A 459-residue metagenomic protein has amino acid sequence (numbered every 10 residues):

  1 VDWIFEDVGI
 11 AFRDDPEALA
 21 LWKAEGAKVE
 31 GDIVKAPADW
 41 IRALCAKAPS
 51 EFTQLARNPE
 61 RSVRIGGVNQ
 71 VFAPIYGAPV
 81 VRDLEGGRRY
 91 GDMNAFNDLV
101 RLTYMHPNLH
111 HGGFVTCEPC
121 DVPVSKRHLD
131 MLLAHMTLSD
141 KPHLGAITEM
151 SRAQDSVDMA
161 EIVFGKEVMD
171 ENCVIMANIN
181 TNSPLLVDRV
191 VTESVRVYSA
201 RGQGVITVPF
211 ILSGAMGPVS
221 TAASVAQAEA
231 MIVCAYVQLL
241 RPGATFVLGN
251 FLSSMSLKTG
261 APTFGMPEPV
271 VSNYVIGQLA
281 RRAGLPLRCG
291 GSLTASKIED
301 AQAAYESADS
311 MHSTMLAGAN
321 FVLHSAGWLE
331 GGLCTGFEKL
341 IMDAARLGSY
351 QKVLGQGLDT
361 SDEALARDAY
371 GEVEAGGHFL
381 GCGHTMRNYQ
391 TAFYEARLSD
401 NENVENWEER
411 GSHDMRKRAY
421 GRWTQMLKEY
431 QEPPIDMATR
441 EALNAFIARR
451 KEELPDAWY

Functional and structural regions predicted by a protein language model:
V1-G9: N-terminal capping segment at the start of a domain
V8-K23, K35, E338-Y459: Catalytic-core signal marking the mid-to-C-terminal active-site face
D15-P16, A20-G86: Glycine-rich, N-terminal phosphate-binding loop and its surrounding beta-alpha-beta segment
K23-K28, V174, F210-S213, S253-S256 (+4 more regions): Short acidic (Asp/Glu) and glycine-rich catalytic loops that position anionic groups and cofactors
V71-I75, A95, Y104, A344 (+1 more regions): Short juxta-domain linker segments that transition from a proline/glycine-rich, charged coil into a short amphipathic
Y90-L316, N320: Helix-rich catalytic cores of soluble enzyme domains
N273-L380: Hydrophobic alpha-helical bundle architecture
